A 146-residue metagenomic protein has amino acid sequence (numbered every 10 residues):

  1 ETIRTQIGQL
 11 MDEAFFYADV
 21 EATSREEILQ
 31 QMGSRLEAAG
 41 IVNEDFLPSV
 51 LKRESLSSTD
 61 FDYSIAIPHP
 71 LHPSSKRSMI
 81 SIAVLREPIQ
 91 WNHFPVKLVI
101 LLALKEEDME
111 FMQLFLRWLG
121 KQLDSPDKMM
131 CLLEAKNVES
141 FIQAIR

Functional and structural regions predicted by a protein language model:
E1-R146: Cytosolic covalent-transfer regions centered on His/Cys nucleophiles that carry phosphoryl or persulfide groups
